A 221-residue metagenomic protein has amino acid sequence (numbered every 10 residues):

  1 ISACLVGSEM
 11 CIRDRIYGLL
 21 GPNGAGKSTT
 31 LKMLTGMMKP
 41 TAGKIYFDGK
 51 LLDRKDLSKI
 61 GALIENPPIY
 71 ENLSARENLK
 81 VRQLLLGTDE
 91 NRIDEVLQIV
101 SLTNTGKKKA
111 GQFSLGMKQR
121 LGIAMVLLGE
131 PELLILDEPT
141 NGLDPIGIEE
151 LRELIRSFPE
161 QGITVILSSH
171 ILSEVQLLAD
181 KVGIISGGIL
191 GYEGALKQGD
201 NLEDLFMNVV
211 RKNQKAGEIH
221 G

Functional and structural regions predicted by a protein language model:
I1-G7, I12: Single conserved hydrophobic/aromatic residue that forms the stacking wall/gate of nucleotide- or nucleobase-binding
T35: Helix-to-loop junction immediately C-terminal to a conserved catalytic motif
G43-S58, Y192-G194: Conserved ABC transporter NBD signature motif
K80, L84, E90-T105: Conserved ABC ATPase "signature" region
L134-E138: Catalytic Walker B motif of ABC-type/P-loop ATPase nucleotide-binding domains
I148-Q161: Helical segment within the ABC ATPase nucleotide-binding domain
